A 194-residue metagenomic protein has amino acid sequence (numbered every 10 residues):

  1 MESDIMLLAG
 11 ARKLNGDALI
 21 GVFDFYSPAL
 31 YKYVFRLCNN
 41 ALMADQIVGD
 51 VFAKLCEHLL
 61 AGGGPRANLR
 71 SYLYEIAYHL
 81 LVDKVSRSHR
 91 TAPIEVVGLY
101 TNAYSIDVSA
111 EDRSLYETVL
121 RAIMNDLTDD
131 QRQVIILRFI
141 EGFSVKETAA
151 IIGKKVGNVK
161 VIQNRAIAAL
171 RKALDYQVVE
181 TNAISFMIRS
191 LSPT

Functional and structural regions predicted by a protein language model:
M1, D83, R90-R113, E117 (+1 more regions): Internal acidic/polar
M1-A29, F186-T194: N-terminal module of bacterial RNA polymerase sigma factors
R12-G21, Y31-D50, G63-P65, V156 (+1 more regions): Short, charged helix-capping/linker segments at alpha-helix termini
K13, A103-I136, F143-I151: Amphipathic alpha-helical segment used for protein-protein interaction
K32, Q46-A53, E57, A67-H79: Structural recognition of an alpha-helix C-terminal capping motif at a helix-to-coil junction
V34, S86, I167-M187: Short, Lys/Arg-enriched C-terminal cap helix and immediately downstream tail that follows
L60-G64, E75-E95: Arg/Lys-rich amphipathic alpha helix in sigma70-family domain 2
A67, V82, Q131, I140 (+2 more regions): DNA-recognition helix of helix-turn-helix
